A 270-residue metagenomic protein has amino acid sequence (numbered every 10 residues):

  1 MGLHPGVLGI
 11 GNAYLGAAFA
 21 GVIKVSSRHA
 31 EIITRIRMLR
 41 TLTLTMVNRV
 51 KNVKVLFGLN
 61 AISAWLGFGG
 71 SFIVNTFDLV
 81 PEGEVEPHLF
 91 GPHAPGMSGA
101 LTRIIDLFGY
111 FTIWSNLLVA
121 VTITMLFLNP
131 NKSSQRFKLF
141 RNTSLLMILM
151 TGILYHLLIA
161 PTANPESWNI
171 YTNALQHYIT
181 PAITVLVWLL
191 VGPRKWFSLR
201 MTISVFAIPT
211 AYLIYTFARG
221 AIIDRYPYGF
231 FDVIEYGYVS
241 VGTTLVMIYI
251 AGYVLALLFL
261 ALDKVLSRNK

Functional and structural regions predicted by a protein language model:
A13, A18-A20, H29: Residue-level detector of structural "landmarks"
V50-V55, I223-F259: Membrane-interface transmembrane-helix boundary segments in multi-pass integral membrane proteins
S63-E84: Alpha-helical transmembrane segments of multi-pass membrane proteins
V80-I104: Perimembrane loop-to-helix junctions flanking transmembrane segments
I113, I170-A182: Membrane-interface loop-to-helix entry segments
N129-F140, G192-R200: Membrane-interface helix-boundary motifs at transmembrane edges
H156-P165: Juxtamembrane "helix-exit" motif on the non-cytosolic side of transmembrane helices
P181-F197: Alpha-helical transmembrane segments in multipass membrane proteins, preferentially the mid-helix core
